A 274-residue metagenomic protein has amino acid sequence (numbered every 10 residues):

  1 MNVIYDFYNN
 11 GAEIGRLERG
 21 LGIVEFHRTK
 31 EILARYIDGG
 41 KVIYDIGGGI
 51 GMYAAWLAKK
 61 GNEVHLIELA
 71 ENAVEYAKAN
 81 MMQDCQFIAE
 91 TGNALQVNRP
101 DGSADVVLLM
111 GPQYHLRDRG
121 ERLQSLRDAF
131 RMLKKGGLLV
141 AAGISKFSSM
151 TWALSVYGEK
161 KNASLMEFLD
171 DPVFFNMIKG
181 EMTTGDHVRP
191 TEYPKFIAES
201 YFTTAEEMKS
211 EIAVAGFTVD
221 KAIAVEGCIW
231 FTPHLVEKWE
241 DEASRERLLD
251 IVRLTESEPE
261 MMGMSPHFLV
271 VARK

Functional and structural regions predicted by a protein language model:
M1-G39, Y44, M52, W56: Conserved class I S-adenosyl-L-methionine
Y44, M52-Q96: Class I SAM-dependent methyltransferase SAM/SAH-binding core
L95-V107: A short acidic, Gly/Pro-enriched loop at the edge of an enzyme's catalytic core that lines a small-molecule cofactor
V106-G120: A short SAM/SAH-binding and catalytic strip from SAM-dependent methyltransferases
L116, E192-E207: Acceptor-substrate binding/catalytic loop of class I
L123-K135: A short glycine-rich, Lys/Arg-flanked "PGG" loop and its adjoining helix->strand segment in the class I
L138-I178: Conserved class I S-adenosyl-L-methionine
E207, E211, A215-K274: C-terminal lobe and adjacent flexible extensions of AdoMet/dcAdoMet transferase-like proteins
